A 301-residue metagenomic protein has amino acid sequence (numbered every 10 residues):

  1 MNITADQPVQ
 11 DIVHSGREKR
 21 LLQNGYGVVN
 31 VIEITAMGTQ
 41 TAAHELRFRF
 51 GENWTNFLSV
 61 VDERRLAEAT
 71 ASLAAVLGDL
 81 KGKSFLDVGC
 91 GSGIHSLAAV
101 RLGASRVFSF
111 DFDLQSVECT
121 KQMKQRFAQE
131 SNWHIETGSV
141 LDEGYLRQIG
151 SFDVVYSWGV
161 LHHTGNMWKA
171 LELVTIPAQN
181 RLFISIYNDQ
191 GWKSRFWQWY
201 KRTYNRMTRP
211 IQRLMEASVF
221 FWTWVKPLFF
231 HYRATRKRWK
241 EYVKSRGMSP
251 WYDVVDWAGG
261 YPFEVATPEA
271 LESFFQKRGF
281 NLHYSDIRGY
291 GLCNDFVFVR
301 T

Functional and structural regions predicted by a protein language model:
N2-V60: N-terminal, positively charged/glycine-rich alpha-helical extensions of SAM-dependent methyltransferases
E63-K81: Conserved alpha-helix/loop element of class I SAM-dependent methyltransferases that forms part of the SAM/SAH-binding
K83-G89: Conserved class I S-adenosyl-L-methionine
I94, A98-D142: Class I SAM-dependent methyltransferase SAM/SAH-binding core
Y156: A conserved beta-strand element that flanks and buttresses the S-adenosyl-L-methionine
W168-N180: A short glycine-rich, Lys/Arg-flanked "PGG" loop and its adjoining helix->strand segment in the class I
Q179-Y187: Conserved beta-strand signature within the Rossmann-like core of class I S-adenosyl-L-methionine
R209-Q276: Substrate-binding/catalytic lobe of Class I Rossmann-like enzymes that use SAM or dcSAM, i.e., the mid-to-C-terminal
